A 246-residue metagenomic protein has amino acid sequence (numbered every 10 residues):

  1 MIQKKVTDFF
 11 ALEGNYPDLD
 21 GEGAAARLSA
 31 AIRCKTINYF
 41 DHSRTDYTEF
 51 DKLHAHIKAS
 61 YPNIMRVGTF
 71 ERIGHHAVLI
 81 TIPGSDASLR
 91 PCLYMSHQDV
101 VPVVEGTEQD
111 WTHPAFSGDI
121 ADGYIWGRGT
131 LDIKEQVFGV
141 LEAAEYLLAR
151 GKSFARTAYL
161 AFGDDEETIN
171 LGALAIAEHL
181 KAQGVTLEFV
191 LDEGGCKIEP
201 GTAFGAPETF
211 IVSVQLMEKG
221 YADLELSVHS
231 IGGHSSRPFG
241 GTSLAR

Functional and structural regions predicted by a protein language model:
M1-T130, V137, L147-F154: Acidic/His- and Gly-rich active-site-bordering loop/insert found across diverse amide/peptide-bond hydrolases
K5-F9, L180-Q183, C196-T209, Q215-D223 (+1 more regions): Acidic-enriched catalytic cores of C-N bond-cleaving enzymes acting on peptides and small amides
N38, L131, S230-S236: A generic structural motif
Y39, Q98-V101, D165-T168, G195-I198 (+1 more regions): Solvent-exposed loop/turn segments at secondary-structure junctions within structured extracellular/periplasmic domains
L79, Y159, D223-S227: Beta-strand secondary-structure signal
P83, S227-I231: Solvent-exposed residues in well-ordered beta-strands and their adjoining turns, especially edge/terminal strands
Q109-D110, K152, V214-Y221: Short glycine/proline-enriched loop/turn "hinge" motifs that connect secondary-structure elements and lie
Y124-I125, L131-S213: Acidic/histidine-rich catalytic neighborhood of metal-dependent amide-processing enzymes
